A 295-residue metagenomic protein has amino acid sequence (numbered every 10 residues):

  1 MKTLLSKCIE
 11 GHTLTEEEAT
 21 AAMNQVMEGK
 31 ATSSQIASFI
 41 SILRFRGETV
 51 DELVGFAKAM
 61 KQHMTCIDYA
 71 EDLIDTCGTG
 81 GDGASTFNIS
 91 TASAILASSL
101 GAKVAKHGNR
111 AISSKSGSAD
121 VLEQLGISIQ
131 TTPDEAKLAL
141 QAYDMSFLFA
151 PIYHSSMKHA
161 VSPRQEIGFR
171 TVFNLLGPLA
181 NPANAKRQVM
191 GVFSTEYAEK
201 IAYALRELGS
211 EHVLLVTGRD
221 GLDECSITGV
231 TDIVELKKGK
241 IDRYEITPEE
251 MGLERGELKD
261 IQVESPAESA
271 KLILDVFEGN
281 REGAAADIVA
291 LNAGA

Functional and structural regions predicted by a protein language model:
M1-T86, S98-L100, V104, R255-K259 (+1 more regions): Acidic, glycine/proline-rich low-complexity segments that act as flexible tails and inter-domain linkers
K7, Q62-T65, T86, G101 (+2 more regions): Glycine-rich anion-binding loops and their surrounding alpha/beta cores
T13, D82-S85, R110, A119 (+2 more regions): Gly/Ser/Thr-rich beta-alpha loop segments that engage phosphate groups in nucleotides
S33, A84-T91, I112, G283-I288: Short, conserved micro-motifs enriched in small and acidic residues
S38, A92-L96, I288, N292-A295: Short amphipathic alpha-helical face segments that pack within enzyme cores and frequently flank/anchor catalytic
S38, V54-A57, E135-A139, V216 (+1 more regions): Beta-strand segments within the central parallel beta-sheet cores of soluble alpha/beta enzyme folds
I40, F87-Y143: A glycine-rich phosphate/pyrophosphate-binding beta-strand-loop-alpha-helix module
G78-G83, G108-S114, Y153, R219-D220: Acidic, glycine-rich active-site loops and adjacent beta-strand->loop/helix elements that engage anionic groups
